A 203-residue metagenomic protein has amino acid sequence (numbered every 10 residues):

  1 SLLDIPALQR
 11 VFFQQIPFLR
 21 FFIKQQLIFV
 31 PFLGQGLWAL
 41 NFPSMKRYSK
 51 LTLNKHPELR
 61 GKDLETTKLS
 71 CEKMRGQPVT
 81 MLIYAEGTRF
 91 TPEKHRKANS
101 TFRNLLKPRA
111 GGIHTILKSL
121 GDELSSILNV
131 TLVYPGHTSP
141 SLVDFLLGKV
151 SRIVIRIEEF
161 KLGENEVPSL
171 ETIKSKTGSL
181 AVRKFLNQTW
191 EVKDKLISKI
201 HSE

Functional and structural regions predicted by a protein language model:
S1-Q25: Conserved H-X4-D acyltransferase segment
A7, T66, G112-T115, A181: Well-ordered alpha-helical segments embedded in enzymatic catalytic cores
R10-V11, A39, S44-K62, E203: Basic, amphipathic N-terminal segments that precede the first structured/catalytic domain
V11-F12, M74, S119-L120, T189: Hydrophobic helix-cap positions at the C-terminus of alpha-helices in RecA-like/P-loop ATPase nucleotide-binding cores
L19, I28-P43, Y48, R75-L170: A cross-family acyltransferase "interaction/gating" segment
N54-G61, R103, I173-K176, L180: Charge-dense, low-complexity intrinsically disordered segments
L59-E72: A Trp-anchored, charged/polar loop motif used as the substrate-binding/catalytic surface of acyl/ester-handling
V167-E203: Accessory terminal regions of nucleic-acid processing enzymes
